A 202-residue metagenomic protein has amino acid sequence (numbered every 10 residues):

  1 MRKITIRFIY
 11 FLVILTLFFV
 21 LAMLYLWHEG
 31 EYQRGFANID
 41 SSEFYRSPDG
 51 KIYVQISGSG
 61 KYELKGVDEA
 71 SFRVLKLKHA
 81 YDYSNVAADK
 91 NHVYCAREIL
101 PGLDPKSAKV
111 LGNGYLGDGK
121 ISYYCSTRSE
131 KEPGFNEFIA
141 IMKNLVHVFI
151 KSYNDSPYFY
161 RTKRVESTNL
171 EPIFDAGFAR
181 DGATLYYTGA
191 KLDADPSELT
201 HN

Functional and structural regions predicted by a protein language model:
M1-L17: N-terminal Sec-pathway targeting helices
Y10, L26-N202: Non-catalytic tandem-repeat scaffold regions and their flanking low-complexity/translocation tails
L15-Y25: Hydrophobic alpha-helical membrane-insertion segments, chiefly the h-region of N-terminal signal peptides
